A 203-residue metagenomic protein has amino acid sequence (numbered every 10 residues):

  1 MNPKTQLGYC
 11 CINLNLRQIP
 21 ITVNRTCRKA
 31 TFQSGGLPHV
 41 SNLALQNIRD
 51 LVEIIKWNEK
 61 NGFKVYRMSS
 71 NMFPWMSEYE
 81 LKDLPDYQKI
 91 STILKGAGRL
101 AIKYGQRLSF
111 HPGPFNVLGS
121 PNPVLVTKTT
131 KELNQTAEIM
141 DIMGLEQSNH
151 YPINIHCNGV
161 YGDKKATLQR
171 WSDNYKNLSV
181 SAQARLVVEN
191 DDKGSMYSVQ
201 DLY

Functional and structural regions predicted by a protein language model:
M1-Q106, N116-G119, V124-T129, E138 (+4 more regions): Alpha/beta catalytic barrel-like cores
L14, G159-V160: Short, glycine/serine-rich, charged loops/turns that create anion-binding and catalytic segments at active sites
H111: Conserved, mostly hydrophobic/aromatic
Q135, Y161-S181, N190-Y197: Active-site glycine-rich loop that binds ribose-phosphate moieties when present
P152-C157, V187-E189: Extended hydrophobic secondary-structure segments that form protein cores and membrane-embedded regions
